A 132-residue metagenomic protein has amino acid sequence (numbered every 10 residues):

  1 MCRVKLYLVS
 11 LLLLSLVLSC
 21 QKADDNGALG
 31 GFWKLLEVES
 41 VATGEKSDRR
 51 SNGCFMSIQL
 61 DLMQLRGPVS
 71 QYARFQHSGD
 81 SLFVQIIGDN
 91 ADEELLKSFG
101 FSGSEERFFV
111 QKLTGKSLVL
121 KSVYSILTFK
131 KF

Functional and structural regions predicted by a protein language model:
M1-Q21: Sec-dependent bacterial lipoprotein signal peptides
C20-K34: N-terminal helix-cap/turn-to-beta initiation motif at the start of protein domains
Q21, G53-F55: Sequence contexts marking disulfide-bonded cysteines in secreted/extracellular proteins
G27, R49-R50, S57, Q76 (+2 more regions): Residue-level signal for WD-repeat beta-propeller blades
G30-L36, F55-S57, S102: Exposed, flexible binding/inhibitory loops of compact, secreted disulfide-stabilized domains
E39-G44, Q59-K116: Contiguous, well-ordered beta-strand patches that form the walls/edges of small beta-barrel/beta-sandwich domains
G44-N52: Short, polar loop/linker segments at the starts of domains and inter-domain junctions
K121-K131: Short, low-complexity, Pro/Ser/Thr/Gly-rich segments in the mature regions of secreted, periplasmic
